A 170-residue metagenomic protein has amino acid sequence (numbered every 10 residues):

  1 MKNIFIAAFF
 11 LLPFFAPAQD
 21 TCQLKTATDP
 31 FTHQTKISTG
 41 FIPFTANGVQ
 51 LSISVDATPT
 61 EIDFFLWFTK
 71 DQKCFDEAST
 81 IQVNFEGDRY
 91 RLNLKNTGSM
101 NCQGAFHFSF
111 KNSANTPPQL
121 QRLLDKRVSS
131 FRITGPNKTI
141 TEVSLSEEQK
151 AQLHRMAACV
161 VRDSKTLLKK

Functional and structural regions predicted by a protein language model:
M1-L24: Bacterial Sec-dependent N-terminal signal peptides
F14-Q19, F64-L66, L92-L94, E148-Q152: Secretory-pathway extracellular proteins and peptide precursors enriched for disulfide-bonded cysteines
A18-Q19, K70, G98, R155: Secretory pathway export signals and precursors
Q19-E77: An ectodomain-focused feature that recognizes extracytoplasmic/extracellular
D20-T35, G87-G98, E142: Short, surface-exposed loop motifs enriched in S/T, G, D/E and P with embedded aromatic residues
P43, T80-N84, S130-R132: Residue-level detector of beta-strand face positions
K70-L94: Mid-length scaffold segments of soluble, non-membrane domains
D88-K170: Internal interaction segment
